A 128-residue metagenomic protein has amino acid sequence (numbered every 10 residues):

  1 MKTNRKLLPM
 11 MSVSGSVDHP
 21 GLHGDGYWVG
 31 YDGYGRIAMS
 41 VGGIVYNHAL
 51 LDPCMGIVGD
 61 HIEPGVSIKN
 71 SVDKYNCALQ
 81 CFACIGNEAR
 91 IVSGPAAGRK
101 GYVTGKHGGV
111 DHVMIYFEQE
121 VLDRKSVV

Functional and structural regions predicted by a protein language model:
M1-R124: N-terminal intrinsically disordered, low-complexity, charge/repeat-rich segments that act as generic
V127: Conserved small/polar residues in nucleotide/adenosyl-binding loops
